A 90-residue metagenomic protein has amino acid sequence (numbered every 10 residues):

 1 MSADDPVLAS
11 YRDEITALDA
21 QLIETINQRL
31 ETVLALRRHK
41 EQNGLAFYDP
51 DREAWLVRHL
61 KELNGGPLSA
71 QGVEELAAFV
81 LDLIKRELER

Functional and structural regions predicted by a protein language model:
M1-R90: Domain-level signature for soluble enzymes in the chorismate/prephenate branch of the shikimate pathway
